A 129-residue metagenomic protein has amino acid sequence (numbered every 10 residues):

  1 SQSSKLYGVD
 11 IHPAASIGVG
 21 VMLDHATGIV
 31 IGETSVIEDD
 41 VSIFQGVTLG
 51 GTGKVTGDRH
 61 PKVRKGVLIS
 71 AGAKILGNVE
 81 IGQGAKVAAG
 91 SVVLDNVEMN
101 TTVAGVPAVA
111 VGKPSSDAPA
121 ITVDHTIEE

Functional and structural regions predicted by a protein language model:
S1-Y7, A118-E129: Terminal amphipathic alpha-helical/low-complexity segments used for targeting or macromolecular assembly
S4-V111: Structural signal for interior beta-strand "rungs" in well-ordered beta-sheet cores of soluble enzyme domains
A108-V111, S115-T122: Acidic, carboxylate-rich catalytic segments that either coordinate divalent cations
